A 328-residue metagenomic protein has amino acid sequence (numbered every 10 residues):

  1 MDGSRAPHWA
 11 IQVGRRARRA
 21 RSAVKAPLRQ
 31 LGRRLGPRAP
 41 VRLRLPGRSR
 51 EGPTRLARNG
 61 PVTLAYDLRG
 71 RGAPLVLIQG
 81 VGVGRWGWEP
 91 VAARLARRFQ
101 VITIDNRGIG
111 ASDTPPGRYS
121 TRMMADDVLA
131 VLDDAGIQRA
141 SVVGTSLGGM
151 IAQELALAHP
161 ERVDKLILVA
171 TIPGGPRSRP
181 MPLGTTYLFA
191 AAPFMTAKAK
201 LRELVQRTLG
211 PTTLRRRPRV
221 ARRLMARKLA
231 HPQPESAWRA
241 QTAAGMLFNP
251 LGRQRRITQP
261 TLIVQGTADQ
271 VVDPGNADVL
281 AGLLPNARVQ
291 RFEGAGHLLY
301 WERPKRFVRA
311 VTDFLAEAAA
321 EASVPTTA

Functional and structural regions predicted by a protein language model:
S4-L75, R97-F99, I137, D313-A328: Alpha/beta-hydrolase fold catalytic core
G60-T114: Conserved HGGG/HGGXW glycine-rich cap/lid loop of the alpha/beta-hydrolase fold
R107-V143, R309: Active-site loop/oxyanion-hole signature of alpha/beta-hydrolase fold enzymes
L157, D164-F194: Flexible "cap/lid" loop of the alpha/beta hydrolase fold
R177, K198-R253: Conserved alpha/beta-hydrolase catalytic His-Asp/Glu region
I257, I263-Q265, D269: Short beta-strand/loop motif that positions the catalytic acidic residue of the alpha/beta-hydrolase fold
Q270-N276: Conserved alpha/beta-hydrolase "acid-adjacent" motif
A287-A328: Catalytic active-site module of serine/aspartate enzymes centered on a nucleophile-bearing elbow/loop
